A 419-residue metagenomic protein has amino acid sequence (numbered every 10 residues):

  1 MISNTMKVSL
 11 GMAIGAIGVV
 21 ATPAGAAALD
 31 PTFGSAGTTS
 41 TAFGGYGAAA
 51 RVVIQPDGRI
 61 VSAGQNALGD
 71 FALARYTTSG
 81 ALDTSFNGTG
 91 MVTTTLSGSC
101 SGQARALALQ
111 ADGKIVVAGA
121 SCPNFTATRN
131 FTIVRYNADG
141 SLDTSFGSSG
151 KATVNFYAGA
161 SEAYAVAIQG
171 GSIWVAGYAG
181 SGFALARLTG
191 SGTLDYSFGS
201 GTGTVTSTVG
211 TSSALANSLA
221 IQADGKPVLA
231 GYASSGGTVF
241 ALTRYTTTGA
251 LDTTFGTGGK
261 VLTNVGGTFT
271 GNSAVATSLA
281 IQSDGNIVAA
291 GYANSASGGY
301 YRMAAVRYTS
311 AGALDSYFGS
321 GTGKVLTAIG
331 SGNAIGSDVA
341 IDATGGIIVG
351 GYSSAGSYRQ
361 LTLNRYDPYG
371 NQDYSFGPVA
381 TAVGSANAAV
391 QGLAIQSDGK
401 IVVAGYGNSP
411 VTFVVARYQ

Functional and structural regions predicted by a protein language model:
M1-L10: Bacterial N-terminal signal peptides that target proteins for export
S3, A21-Q419: Extracytoplasmic mature domains of secreted or surface-exposed proteins
S9-V19: Bacterial N-terminal signal peptides
